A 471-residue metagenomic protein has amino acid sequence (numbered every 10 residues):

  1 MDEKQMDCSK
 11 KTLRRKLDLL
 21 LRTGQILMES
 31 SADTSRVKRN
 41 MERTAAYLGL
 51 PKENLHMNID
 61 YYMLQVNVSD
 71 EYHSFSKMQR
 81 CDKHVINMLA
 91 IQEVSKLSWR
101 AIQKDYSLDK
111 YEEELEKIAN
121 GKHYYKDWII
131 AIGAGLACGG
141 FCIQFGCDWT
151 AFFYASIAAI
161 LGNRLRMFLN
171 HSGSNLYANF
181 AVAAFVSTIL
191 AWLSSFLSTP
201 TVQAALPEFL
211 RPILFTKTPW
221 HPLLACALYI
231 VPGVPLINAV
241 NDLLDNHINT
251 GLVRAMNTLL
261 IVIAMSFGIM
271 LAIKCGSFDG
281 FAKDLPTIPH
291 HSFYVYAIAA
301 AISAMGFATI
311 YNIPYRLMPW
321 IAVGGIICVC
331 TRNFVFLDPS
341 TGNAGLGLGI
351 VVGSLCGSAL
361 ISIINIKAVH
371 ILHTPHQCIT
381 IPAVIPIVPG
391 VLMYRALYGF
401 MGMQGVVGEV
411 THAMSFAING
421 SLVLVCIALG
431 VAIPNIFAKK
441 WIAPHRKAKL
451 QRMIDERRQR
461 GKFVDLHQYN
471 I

Functional and structural regions predicted by a protein language model:
M1-E113, K117-A119: Soluble N-terminal domains of membrane-associated systems
K117-I129, F145-F153, P286-Y294, T309-I321 (+1 more regions): Short, amphipathic, aromatic/basic-enriched membrane-interface segments that mark the entry/exit of transmembrane
Y124-T201, T216-N238, Y315: Core alpha-helical transmembrane segments of integral membrane proteins
W128-I132, F152-I157, A178-V182, A255 (+8 more regions): Hydrophobic alpha-helical transmembrane segments
A134-G135, I143, A155-T188, I302 (+2 more regions): Conserved mixed alpha/beta catalytic, RNA-binding, or beta-rich assembly cores of soluble enzyme, regulatory
F145-A158, T218-P232, K283-A299, A344-A359 (+1 more regions): Structural signature of hydrophobic alpha-helical transmembrane segments
A204-I213, W220-A227, N238-N241, D245-V262 (+1 more regions): C-terminal transmembrane helix-loop-helix hairpin of multi-pass membrane proteins
Y229-I237, N257-A344: Generic multipass alpha-helical transmembrane bundles of integral membrane proteins
